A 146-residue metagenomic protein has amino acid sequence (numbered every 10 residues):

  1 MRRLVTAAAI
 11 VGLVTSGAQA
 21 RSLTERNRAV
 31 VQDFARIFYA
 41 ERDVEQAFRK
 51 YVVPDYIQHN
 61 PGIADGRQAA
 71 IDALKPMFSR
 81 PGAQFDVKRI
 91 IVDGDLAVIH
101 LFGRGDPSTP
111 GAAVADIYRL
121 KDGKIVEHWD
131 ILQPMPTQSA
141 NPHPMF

Functional and structural regions predicted by a protein language model:
M1-V5: Bacterial N-terminal signal peptides that target proteins for export
A7-G12: Bacterial N-terminal signal peptides
L13-Q19: C-terminal segment of classical bacterial N-terminal signal peptides
Q19-F146: C-terminal and inter-domain tail/linker signature
